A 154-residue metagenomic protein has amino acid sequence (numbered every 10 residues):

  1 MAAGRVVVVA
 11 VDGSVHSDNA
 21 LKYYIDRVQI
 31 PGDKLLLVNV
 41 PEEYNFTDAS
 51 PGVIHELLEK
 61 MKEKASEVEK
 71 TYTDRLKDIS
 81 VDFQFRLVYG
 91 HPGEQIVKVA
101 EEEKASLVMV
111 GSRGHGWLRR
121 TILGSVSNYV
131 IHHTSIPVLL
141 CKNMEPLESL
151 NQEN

Functional and structural regions predicted by a protein language model:
M1-A2, H16, D74-V108, E145-N154: Structural beta-alpha unit
A2-H55, E59-K62, R75-Q84: Small/aliphatic-rich secondary-structure junction motif
G4, L107-H133, N143-N151: Glycine-rich, Arg-bearing micro-motifs that act as flexible, cationic patches
A10, S17-A20, A100, S127 (+1 more regions): Small-residue (primarily alanine) positions within well-ordered alpha-helices, especially packing/interaction faces
A20, T47-S50, V97-K98, R120-T121 (+1 more regions): Short, well-ordered secondary-structure micro-motifs
K22, K70, N128: Active-site phosphate/pyrophosphate- and oxyanion-stabilizing loops and adjacent acidic/basic residues in soluble
